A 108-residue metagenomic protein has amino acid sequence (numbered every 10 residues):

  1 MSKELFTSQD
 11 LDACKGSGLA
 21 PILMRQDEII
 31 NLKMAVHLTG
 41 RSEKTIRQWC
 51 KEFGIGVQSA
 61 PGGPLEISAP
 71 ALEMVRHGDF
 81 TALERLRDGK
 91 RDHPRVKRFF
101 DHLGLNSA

Functional and structural regions predicted by a protein language model:
M1-C14: N-terminal flexible/basic segments that precede or flank functional cores
T7, M24-R25, G40, P70 (+1 more regions): Exposed, low-complexity/repetitive linear segments and helix-based recognition motifs, biased toward charged/polar
D10, V57, L103-G104: Prokaryotic Sec-type signal peptides and long signal-anchor helices with extended Leu/Ile/Val-rich h-regions
C14-Q48, E52, S107: Polyanion-binding surface elements
K15, P21-I22, S59, D92-R95: Short, functionally important structural connectors and interaction interfaces within domains
N31-K33, C50-K51, G56-A82: Short helix-start
P70-A108: A short, Lys/Arg-enriched interface patch at domain edges and termini
